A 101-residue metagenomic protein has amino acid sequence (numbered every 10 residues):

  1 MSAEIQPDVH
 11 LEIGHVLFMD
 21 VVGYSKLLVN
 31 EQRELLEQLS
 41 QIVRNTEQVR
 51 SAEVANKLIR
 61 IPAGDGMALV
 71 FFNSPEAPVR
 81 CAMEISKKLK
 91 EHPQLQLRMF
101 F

Functional and structural regions predicted by a protein language model:
S2-R80, E84, K88: Catalytic NTP-binding/metal-coordinating core of nucleotidyl cyclase/transferase enzymes
Q96-F101: A short beta-strand-loop-alpha-helix capping motif that often carries His-Thr
